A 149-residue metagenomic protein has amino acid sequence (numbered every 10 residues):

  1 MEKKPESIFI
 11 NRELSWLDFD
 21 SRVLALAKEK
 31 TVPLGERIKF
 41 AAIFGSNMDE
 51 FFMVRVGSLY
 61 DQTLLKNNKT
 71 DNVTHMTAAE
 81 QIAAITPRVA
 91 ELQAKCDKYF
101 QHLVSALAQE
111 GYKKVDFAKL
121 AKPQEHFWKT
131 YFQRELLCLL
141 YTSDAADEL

Functional and structural regions predicted by a protein language model:
M1-I10: Charged, compositionally biased N-terminal leader segments and the immediate start of the first structured element
F9-G45: N-terminal-proximal low-complexity accessory segments that begin disordered and transition into the first
K28, A41-V115: Extended, charge-enriched "interface" segments that sit outside catalytic cores
A42, A118, L140: Glycine-rich, histidine-containing beta strand-loop boundary motifs that form or position
F117, F127: Aromatic-residue-lined binding/catalytic grooves and analogous aromatic/hydrophobic interfacial grooves in multimeric
P123: Active-site nucleotide-donor binding segment shared across nucleotidyl transfer reactions
W128-L140: A short, contiguous, amphipathic alpha-helix enriched in charged residues
Y141-L149: Single conserved hydrophobic/aromatic residue that forms the stacking wall/gate of nucleotide- or nucleobase-binding
